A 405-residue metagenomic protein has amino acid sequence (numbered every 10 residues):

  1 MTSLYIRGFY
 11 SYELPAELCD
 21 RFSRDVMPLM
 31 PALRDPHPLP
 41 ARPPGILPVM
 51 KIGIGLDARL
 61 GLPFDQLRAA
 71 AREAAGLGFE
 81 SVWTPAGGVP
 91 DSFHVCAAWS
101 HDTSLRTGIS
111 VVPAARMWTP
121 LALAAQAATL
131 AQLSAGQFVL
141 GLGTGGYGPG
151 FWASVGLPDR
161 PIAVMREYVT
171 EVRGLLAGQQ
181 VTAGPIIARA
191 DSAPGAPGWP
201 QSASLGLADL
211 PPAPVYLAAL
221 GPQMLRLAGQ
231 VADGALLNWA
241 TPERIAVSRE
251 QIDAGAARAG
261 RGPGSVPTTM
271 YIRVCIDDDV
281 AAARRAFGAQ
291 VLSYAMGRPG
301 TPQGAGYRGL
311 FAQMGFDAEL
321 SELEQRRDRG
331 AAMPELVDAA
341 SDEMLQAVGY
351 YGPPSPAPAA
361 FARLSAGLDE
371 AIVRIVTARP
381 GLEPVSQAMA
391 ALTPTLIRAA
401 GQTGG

Functional and structural regions predicted by a protein language model:
M1-G405: Active-site-adjacent structural elements that line small-molecule/cofactor binding pockets in enzymes
